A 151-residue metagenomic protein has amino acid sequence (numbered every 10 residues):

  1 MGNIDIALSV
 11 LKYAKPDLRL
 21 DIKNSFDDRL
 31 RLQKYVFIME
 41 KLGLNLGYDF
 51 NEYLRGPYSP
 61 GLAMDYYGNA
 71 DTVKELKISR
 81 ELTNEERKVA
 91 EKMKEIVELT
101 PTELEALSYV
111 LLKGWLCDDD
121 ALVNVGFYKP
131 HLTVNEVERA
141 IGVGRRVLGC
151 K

Functional and structural regions predicted by a protein language model:
M1-K151: Domain-edge interaction signal
